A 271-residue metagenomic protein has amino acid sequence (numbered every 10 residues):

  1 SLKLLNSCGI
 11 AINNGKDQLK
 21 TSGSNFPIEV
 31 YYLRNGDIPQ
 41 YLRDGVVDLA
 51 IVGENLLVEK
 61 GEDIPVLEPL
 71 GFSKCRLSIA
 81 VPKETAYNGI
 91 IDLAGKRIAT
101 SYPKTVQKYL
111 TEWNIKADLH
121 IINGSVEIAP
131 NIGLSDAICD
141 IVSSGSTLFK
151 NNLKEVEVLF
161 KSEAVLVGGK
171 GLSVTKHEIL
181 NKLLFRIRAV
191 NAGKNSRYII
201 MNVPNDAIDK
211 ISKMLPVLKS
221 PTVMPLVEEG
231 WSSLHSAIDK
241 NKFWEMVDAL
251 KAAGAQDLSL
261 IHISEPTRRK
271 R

Functional and structural regions predicted by a protein language model:
S1-G9, I90-Y102, N195-Y198: Short loop->beta-strand "edge-of-pocket" segments that line small-molecule binding or catalytic clefts across diverse
G15-Q40, D118-P130: Short helix-initiation/N-cap motifs at beta->coil->alpha
Y31, D48-G53, D136-V142: Paired acidic/hydrophobic, glycine-rich loop segments that form the ligand-binding mouth/hinge of periplasmic-binding
E54, D63-K116, G171-V174, L184-F185: A conserved helix-loop-strand patch within extracytoplasmic ligand-binding domains of the periplasmic binding
E59-P69, S146-K161: Ligand-binding "clamshell"
A189-P204, L234: Short glycine-/aliphatic-rich beta-strand segments at the starts of folded cytosolic domains
M201-P221, M246: Short amphipathic alpha-helix segments
I261-R271: Single conserved hydrophobic/aromatic residue that forms the stacking wall/gate of nucleotide- or nucleobase-binding
